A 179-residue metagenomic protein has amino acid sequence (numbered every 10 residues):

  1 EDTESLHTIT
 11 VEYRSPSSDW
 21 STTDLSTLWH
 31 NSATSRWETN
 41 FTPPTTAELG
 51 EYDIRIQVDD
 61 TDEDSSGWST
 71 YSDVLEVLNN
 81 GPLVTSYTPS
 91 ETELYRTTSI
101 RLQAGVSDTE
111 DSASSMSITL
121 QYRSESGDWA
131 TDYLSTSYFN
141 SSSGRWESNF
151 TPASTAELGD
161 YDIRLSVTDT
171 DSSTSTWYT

Functional and structural regions predicted by a protein language model:
E1-T3, S15, D60-D62, A104-D111 (+2 more regions): Extracellular acidic, Ser/Thr/Pro-rich low-complexity tracts
S21-A33, A130-S141: Solvent-exposed serine/threonine-rich low-complexity stretches and specific carbohydrate-binding patches
N31-F41, N140-F150: Aromatic sugar-binding surface patches on proteins that engage polysaccharides or sugar-phosphate polymers
T45-D53, A113, S154-D162: Short glycine/proline/serine/threonine-rich loop/turn segments at secondary-structure transition edges
S65-L78, S173-T179: Terminal edge beta-strands and adjacent linker/stalk segments of extracellular immunoglobulin-superfamily beta-sandwich
P82-L83: Proline-centered linker/hinge motifs at extracellular inter-domain junctions
T92-T98: Short, solvent-exposed loop/linker segments at the N-terminal edge of repeated beta-sheet extracellular domains
